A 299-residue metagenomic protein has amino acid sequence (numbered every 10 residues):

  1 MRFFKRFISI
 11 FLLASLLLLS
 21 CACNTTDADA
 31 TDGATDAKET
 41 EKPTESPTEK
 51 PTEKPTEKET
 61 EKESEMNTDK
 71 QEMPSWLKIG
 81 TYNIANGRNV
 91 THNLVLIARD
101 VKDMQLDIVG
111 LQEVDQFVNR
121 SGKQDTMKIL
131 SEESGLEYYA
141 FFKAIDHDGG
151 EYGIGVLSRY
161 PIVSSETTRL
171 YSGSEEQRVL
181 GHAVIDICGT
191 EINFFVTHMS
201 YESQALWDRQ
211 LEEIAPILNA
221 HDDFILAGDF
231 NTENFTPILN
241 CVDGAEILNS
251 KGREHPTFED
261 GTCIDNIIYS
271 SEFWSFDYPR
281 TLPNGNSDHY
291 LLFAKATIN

Functional and structural regions predicted by a protein language model:
M1-F11: Bacterial N-terminal signal peptides that target proteins for export
F11-S20: Bacterial N-terminal signal peptides
L19-A37: Sec-dependent signal peptide cleavage junction
A22-T25, P51, P55, E59-E133 (+2 more regions): N-terminal, active-site-proximal structural segment of metallo-dependent hydrolase catalytic domains
L77-I84, I97-K123, A183, N193-T197 (+3 more regions): Active-site beta-strand/loop signature of hydrolases that rely on acidic residues for catalysis
Y82-G87, L111-V114, F141-I145, S158-Y160 (+6 more regions): Active-site-proximal beta-strand/loop segments in catalytic clefts of secreted hydrolases
V114-E191, R280-P283: Structured beta-strand-rich core segments of catalytic domains in phosphoester-bond hydrolases
A205, N219-F224, F230-N299: Metal-dependent phosphoester-hydrolase catalytic domains
